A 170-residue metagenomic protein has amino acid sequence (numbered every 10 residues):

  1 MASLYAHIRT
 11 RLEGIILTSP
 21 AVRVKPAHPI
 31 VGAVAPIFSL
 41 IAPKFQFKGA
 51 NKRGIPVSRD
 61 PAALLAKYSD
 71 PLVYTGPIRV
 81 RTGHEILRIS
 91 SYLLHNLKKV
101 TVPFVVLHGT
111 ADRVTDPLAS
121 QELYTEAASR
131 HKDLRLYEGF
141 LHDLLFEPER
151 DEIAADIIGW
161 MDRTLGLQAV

Functional and structural regions predicted by a protein language model:
M1-I78: Alpha/beta-hydrolase-fold enzymes
I16, V105-L107, R135: Hydrophobic/aromatic beta-strand patches that form the interior of the parallel beta-sheet core in alpha/beta enzyme
I78-N96: Active-site nucleophile elbow and catalytic-triad environment of alpha/beta-hydrolase enzymes
L97-V100, E126-S129: Short, conserved loop/helix-junction motifs that constitute active-site signature segments in enzyme catalytic cores
V100, V106-H108, D112: Short beta-strand/loop motif that positions the catalytic acidic residue of the alpha/beta-hydrolase fold
R113-A119: Conserved alpha/beta-hydrolase "acid-adjacent" motif
D133-V170: Catalytic active-site module of serine/aspartate enzymes centered on a nucleophile-bearing elbow/loop
